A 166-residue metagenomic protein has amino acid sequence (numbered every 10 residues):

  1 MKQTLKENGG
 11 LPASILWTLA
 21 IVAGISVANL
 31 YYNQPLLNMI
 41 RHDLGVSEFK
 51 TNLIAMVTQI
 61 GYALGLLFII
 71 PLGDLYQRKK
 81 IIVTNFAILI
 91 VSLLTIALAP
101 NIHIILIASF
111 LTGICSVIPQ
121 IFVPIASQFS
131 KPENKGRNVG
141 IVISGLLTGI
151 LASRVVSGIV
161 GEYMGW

Functional and structural regions predicted by a protein language model:
M1-V22: Cytosolic juxtamembrane N-terminal segment immediately preceding the first transmembrane helix of multi-pass
I21-E48: Extracytoplasmic
S26-V27, A55-T58, Y62, L89 (+2 more regions): Structural signature of transmembrane alpha-helices in multi-pass secondary transporters
Y31, Q59-L67, V117, I150-L151: Residue-level signature of mid-helix packing/kink "hotspots" within the transmembrane helices of 12-pass Major
M39, I70-P71, I159: Membrane-interface helix termini in secondary transporters
L64-I102: Conserved MFS/SLC helix-loop-helix module at the cytosolic interface between two early adjacent transmembrane helices
I104, I141-W166: Helix-loop-helix hairpin linking two adjacent transmembrane segments in secondary transporters
A108-S144: Cytoplasmic helix-loop-helix junction between adjacent transmembrane helices in 12-TM secondary transporters
